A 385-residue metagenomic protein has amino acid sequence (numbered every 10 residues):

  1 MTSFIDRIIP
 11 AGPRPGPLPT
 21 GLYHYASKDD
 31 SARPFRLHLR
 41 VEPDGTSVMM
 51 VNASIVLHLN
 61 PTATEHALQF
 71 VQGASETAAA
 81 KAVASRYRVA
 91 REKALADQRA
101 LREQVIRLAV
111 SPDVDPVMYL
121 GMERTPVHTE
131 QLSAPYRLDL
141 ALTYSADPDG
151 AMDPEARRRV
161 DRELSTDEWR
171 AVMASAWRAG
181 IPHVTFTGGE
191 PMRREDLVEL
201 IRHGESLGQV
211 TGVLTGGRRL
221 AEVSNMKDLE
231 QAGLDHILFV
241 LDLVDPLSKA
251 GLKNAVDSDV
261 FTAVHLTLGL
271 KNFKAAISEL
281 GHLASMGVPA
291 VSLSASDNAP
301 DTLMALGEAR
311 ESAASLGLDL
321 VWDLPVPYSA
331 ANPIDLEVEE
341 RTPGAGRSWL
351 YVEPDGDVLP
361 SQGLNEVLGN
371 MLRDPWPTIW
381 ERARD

Functional and structural regions predicted by a protein language model:
M1-T64, L68, T129-L132: Acidic, low-complexity/disordered tracts enriched in E/D and polar residues
T2-P10, I55-L140: Long, charge-rich, low-complexity alpha-helical segments
E130-W169, A179, Q362: Canonical Radical SAM [4Fe-4S] cluster-binding loop centered on the CxxxCxxC motif and its immediate flanking residues
R137, E155, T166-T187, R194-M304: Radical SAM/AdoMet-radical enzyme domain recognition
L142, F186, G204, G356 (+1 more regions): Conserved, mostly hydrophobic/aromatic
G307-I334, D357-D385: C-terminal accessory region of radical SAM enzymes
P343-R347, N365: Short, small/polar residue-rich loop motifs at catalytic or cofactor-binding pockets
V352-E353: Short, acidic, Ser/Thr-enriched surface-loop or helix-capping motifs
